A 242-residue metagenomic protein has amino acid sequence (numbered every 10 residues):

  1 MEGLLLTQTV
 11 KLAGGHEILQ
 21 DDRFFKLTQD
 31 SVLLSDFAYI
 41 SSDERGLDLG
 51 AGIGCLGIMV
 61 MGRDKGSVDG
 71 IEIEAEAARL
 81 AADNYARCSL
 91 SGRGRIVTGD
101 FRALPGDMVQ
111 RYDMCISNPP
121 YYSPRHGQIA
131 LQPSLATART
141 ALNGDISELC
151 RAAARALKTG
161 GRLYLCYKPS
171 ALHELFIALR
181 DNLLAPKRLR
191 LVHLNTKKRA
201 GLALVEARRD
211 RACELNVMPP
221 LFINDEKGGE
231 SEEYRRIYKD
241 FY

Functional and structural regions predicted by a protein language model:
E2-L4, Q8-R45, A51-R63, P220-F222: SAM-dependent Rossmann-like transferase core, predominantly class I methyltransferases with a strong bias toward
E17, S67, R93-R95, A185-R188: Conserved beta-strand segments of alpha/beta enzyme cores
Q20, T98-G99, Y167, R190: Short loop/edge segments at beta-strand edges and connector loops that shape dinucleotide/nucleotide cofactor-binding
L34, N118, L149, A207: Residue-level signal for inorganic ion chemistry
D36-M108, M114-Q128: Conserved SAM/SAH cofactor-binding pocket of Class I
P119-E148: Mobile active-site "lid"/loop adjacent to the S-adenosyl-L-methionine
N143-L194, K198-A200: Conserved Class I SAM-dependent methyltransferase catalytic core
R199-Y242: SAM/dcSAM-binding transferase cores
